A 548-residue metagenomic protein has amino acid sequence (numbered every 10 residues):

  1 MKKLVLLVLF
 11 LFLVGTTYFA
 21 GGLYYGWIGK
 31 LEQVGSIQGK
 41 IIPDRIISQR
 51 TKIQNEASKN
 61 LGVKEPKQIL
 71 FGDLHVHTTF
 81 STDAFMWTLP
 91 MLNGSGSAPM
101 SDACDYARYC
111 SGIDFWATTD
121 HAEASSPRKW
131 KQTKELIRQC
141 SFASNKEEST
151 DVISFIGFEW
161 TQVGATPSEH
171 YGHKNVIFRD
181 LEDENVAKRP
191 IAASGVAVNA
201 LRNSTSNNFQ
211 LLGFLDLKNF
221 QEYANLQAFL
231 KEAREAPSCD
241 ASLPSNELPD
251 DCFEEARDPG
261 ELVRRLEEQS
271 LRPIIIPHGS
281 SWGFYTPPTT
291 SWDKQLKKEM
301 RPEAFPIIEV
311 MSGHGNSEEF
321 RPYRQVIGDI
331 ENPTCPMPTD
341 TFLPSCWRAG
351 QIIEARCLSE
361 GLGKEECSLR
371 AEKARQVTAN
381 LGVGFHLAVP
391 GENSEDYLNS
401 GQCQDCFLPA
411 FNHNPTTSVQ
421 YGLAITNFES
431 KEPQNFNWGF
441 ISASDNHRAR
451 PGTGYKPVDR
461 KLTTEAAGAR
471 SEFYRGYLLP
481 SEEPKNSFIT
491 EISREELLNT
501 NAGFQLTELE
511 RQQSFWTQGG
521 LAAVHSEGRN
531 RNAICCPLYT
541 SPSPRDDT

Functional and structural regions predicted by a protein language model:
M1-K3: Positively charged n-region of N-terminal signal peptides that target proteins for export
V5-L7, G15-S541, R545: Extended, charged catalytic domains and RNA/DNA-binding interfaces, predominantly in divalent-metal-using enzymes
